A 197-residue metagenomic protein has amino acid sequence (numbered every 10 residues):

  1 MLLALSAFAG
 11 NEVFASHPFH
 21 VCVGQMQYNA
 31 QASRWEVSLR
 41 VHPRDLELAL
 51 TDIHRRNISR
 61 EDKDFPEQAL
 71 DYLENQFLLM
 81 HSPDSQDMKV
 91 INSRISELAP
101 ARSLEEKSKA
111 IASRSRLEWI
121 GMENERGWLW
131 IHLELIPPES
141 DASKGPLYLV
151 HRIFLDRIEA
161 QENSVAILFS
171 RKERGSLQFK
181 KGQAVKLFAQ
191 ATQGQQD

Functional and structural regions predicted by a protein language model:
M1-A7: Bacterial N-terminal signal peptides
G10-D197: N-terminal soluble domains immediately following signal/targeting peptides that reside in extracytoplasmic
